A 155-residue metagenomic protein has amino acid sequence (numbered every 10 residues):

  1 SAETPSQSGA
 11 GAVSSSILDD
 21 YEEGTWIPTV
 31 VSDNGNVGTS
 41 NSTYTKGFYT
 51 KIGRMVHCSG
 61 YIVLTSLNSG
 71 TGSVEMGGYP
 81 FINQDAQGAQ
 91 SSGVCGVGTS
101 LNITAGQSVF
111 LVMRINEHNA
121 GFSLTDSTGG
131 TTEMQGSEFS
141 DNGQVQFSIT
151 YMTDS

Functional and structural regions predicted by a protein language model:
S1-S155: Surface-exposed molecular-recognition determinants
